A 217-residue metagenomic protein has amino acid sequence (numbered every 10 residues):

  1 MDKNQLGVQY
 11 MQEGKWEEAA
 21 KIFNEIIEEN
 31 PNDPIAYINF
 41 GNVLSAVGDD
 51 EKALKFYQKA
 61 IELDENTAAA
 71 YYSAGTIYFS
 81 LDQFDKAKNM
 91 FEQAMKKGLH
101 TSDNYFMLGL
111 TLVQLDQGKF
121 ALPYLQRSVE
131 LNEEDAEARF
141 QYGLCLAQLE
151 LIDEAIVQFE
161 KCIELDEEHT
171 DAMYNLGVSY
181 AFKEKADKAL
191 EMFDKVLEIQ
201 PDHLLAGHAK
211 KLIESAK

Functional and structural regions predicted by a protein language model:
M1-G7, K185-K217: Terminal, low-structured helical/coil segments at or just beyond the last alpha-helical repeat
Q5, N39, S73, M107 (+3 more regions): Canonical tetratricopeptide repeat
Q12-N24, V47-K59, L81-M95, Q114-R127 (+3 more regions): Structural signature of tandem alpha-helical TPR/SEL1-like repeats, specifically the intra-repeat loop/turn
P34-I35, A68-A69, T101-D103, A136-E137 (+2 more regions): Helix-start (N-cap) detector for alpha-helical repeat units in TPR-like alpha-solenoids, especially tetratricopeptide
